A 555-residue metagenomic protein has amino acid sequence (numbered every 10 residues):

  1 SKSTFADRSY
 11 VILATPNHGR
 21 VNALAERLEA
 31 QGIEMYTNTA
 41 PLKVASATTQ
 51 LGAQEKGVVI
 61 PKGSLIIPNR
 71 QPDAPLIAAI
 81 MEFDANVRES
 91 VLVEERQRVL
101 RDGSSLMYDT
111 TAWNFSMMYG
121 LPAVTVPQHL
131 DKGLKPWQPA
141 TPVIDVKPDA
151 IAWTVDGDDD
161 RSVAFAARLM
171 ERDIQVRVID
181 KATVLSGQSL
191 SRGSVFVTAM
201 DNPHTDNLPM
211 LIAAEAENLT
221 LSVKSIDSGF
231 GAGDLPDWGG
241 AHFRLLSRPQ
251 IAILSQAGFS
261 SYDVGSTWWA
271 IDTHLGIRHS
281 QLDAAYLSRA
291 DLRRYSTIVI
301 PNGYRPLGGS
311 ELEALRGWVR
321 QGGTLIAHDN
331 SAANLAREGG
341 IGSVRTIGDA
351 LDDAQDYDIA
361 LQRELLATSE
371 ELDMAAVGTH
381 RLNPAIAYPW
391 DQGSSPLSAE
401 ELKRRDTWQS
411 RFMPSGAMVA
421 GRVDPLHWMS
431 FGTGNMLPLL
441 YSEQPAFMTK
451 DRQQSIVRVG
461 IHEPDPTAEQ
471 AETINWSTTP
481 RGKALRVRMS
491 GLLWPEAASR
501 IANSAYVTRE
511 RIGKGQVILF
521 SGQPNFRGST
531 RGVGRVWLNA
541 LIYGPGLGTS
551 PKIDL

Functional and structural regions predicted by a protein language model:
S1-L555: Intrinsic-disorder/low-complexity accessory segments
